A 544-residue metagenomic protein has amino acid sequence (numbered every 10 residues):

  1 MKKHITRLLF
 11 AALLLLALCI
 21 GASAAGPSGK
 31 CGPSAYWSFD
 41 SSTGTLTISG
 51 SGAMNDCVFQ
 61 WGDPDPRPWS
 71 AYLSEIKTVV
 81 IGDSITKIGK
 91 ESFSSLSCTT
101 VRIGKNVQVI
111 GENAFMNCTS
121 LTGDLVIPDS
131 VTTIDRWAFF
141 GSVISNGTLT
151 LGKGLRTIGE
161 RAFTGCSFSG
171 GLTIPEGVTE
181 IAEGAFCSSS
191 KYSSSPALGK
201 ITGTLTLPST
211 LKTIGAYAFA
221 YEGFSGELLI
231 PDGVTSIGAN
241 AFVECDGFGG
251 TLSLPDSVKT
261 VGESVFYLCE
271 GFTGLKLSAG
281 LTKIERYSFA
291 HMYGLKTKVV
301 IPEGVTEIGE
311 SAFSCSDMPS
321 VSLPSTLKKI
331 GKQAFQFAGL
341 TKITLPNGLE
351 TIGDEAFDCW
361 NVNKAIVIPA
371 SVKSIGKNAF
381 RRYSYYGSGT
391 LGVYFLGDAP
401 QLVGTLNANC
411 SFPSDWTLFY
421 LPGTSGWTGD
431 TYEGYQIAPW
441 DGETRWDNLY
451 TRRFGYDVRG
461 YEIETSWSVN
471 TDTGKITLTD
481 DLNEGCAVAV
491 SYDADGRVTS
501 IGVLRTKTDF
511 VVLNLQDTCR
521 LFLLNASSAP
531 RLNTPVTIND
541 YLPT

Functional and structural regions predicted by a protein language model:
M1-F10: Bacterial N-terminal signal peptides that target proteins for export
F10-C19: Bacterial N-terminal signal peptides
C19-P27: Sec-dependent signal peptide cleavage junction
G26-C31, C410-D472: Extracellular/surface-exposed low-complexity segments
T45-S51, L73-K87, S97-V109, T119-T133 (+13 more regions): Structural signature of tandem-repeat unit edges
G89-S92, G111-M116, R136-A138, G159-A162 (+9 more regions): Consensus positions within tandem repeat domains that build extended binding/scaffold surfaces
T477-T479, K507-N514: Exposed aromatic-hydrophobic patches
G502, S528-P543: Edge beta-strands of extracellular beta-sandwich domains
